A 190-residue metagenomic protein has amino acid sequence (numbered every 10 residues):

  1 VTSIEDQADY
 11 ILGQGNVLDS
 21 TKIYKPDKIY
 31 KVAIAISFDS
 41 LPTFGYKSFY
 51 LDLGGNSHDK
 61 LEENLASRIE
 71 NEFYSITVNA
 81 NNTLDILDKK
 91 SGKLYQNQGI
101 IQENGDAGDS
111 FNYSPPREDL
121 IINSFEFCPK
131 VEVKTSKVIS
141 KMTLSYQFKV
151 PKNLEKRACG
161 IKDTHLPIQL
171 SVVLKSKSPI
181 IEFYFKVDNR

Functional and structural regions predicted by a protein language model:
V1-N189: Catalytic and substrate-binding regions of extracellular carbohydrate-active enzymes, especially polysaccharide lyases
